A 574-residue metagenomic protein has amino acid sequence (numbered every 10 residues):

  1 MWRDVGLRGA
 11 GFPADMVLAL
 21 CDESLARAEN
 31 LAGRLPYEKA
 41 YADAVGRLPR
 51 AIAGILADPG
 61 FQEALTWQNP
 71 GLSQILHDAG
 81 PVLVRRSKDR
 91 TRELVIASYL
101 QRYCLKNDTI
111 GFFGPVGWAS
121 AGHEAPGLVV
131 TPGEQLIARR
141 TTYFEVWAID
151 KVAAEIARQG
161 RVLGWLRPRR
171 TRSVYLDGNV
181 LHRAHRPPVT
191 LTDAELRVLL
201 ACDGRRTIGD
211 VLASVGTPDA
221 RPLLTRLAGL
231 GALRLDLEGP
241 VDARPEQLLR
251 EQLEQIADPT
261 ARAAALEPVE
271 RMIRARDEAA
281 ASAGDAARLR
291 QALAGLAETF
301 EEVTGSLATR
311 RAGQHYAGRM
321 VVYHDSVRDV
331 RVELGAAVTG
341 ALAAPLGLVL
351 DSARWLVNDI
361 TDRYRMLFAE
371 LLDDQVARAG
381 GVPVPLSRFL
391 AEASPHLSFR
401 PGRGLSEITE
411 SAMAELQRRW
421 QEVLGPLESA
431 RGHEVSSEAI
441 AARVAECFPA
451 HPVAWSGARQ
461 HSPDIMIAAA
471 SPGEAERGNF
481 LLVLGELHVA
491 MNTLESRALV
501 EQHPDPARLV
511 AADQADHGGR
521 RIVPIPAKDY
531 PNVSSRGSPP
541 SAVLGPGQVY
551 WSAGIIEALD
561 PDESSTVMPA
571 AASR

Functional and structural regions predicted by a protein language model:
M1-Q135, A220-V533: Type-3 copper protein
E93-A201: Acidic, low-complexity/disordered tracts enriched in E/D and polar residues
R172, P463-I465, S573: Structural beta-strand/beta-sheet cores of well-ordered domains, especially the beta-sheet scaffolds that support
T190, D203, L356, I360: Catalytic cores of large soluble enzymes that bind and process phosphate-bearing ligands
L200-D210, S214-P218, R363: Short capping segments at the starts of secondary-structure elements
P506-R574: Long C-terminal appendages of very large multidomain proteins
